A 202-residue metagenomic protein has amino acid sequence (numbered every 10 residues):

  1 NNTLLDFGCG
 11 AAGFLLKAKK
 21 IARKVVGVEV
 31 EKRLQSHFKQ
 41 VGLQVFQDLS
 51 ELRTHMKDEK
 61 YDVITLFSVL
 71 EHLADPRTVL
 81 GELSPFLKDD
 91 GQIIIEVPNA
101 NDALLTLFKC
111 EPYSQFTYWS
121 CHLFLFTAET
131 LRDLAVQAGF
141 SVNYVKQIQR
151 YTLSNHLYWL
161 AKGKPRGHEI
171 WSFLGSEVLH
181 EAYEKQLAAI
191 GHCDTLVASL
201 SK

Functional and structural regions predicted by a protein language model:
N1-C110, S120-Q137, T195-K202: Conserved SAM-binding loop
V25, V142-N143: Hydrophobic anchor at the start of a short beta-strand that flanks the dinucleotide cofactor-binding loop
Q35-S36, Q115, A188-A189: Short secondary-structure boundary/capping segments
Q44-F46, N143-K146: General small-molecule cofactor/ligand-binding pocket signal
A100, Q137-S141, L160-G163: Phosphate/oxyanion-binding loops and surfaces in catalytic or ligand/nucleic-acid-binding neighborhoods
K109-Y118, W159-G167: Short glycine/proline- and charge-enriched loop/turn segments that cap or connect secondary-structure elements
S114, C121-L123, K146: Flexible, active-site-adjacent loop/turn segments at secondary-structure boundaries
K146-K202: A C-terminal cap/extension of S-adenosyl-L-methionine-dependent methyltransferases that defines the acceptor-substrate
